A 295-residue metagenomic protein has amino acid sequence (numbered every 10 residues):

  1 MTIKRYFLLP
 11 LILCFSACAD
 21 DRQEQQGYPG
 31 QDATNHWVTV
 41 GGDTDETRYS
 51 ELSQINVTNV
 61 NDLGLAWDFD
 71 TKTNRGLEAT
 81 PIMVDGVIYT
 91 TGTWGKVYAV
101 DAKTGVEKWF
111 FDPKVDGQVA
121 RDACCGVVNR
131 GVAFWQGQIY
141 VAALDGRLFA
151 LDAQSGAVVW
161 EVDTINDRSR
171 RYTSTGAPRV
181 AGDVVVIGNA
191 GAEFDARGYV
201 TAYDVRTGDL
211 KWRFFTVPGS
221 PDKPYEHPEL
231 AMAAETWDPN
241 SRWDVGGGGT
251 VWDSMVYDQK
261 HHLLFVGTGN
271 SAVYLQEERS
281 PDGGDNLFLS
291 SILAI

Functional and structural regions predicted by a protein language model:
T2-L9: Sec-dependent signal peptide recognition, specifically the positively charged N-region followed immediately by
C14-A17: C-terminal motif of bacterial Sec signal peptides marking the signal peptidase cleavage site
A19-D21: Bacterial signal peptide processing site
Q23-L65, P221-A231: Blade/loop signatures of beta-propeller domains
T34-G41, G76-K96, R121-R147, T173-E193 (+3 more regions): Repeat-blade elements of multi-bladed beta-propeller folds
E46-I165: N-terminal cofactor/phosphate-binding cores enriched in small/glycine residues, especially glycine-rich loops such as
F69-T80, F110-A133, E161-A177, F215-S254 (+2 more regions): Extracytoplasmic beta-rich repeat domains
L151, S155-G156, G198-L210, P281-I295: Beta-propeller blade signature
